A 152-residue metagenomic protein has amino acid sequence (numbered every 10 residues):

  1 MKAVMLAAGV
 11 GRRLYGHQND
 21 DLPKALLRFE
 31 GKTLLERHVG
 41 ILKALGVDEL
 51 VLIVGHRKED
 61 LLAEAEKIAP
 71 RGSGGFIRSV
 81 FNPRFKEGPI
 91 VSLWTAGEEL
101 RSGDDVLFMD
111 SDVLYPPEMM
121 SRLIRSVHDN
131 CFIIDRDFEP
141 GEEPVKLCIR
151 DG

Functional and structural regions predicted by a protein language model:
M1-L61: N-terminal glycine-rich phosphate-binding loop and ensuing alpha1 helix
K2, D48-L50, F76, D105 (+1 more regions): Residues at the starts of beta-strands that form the adenosine-phosphate
A7, V54, D110, I134-D135: Short beta-strand/turn micro-motifs composed of small residues that flank or help shape donor/cofactor-binding pockets
A44, E99-L100, R125: Alpha-helix termination/capping residues and helix-transition junctions
D60-D105: Short phosphate-binding loop-to-helix
G103-L114: Short beta-strand-to-loop acidic/aromatic patch adjacent to the donor-nucleotide binding site
P116-G152: Conserved core of the sugar-phosphate nucleotidyltransferase
